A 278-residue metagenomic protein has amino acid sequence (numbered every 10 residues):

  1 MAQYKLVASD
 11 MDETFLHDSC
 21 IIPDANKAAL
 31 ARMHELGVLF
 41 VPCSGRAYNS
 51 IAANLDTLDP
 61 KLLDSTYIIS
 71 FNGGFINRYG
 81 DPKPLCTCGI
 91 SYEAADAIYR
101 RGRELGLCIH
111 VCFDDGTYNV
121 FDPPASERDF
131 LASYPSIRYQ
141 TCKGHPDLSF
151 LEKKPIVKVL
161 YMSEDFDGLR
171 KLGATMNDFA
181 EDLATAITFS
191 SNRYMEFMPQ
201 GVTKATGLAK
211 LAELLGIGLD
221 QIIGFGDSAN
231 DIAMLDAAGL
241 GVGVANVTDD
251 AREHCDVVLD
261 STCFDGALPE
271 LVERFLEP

Functional and structural regions predicted by a protein language model:
M1-S9, A28-E35: Non-catalytic pre-domain segments flanking phosphatase-related domains
A2-L6, P23, M195-P278: Mg2+-dependent phosphoryl-transfer enzymes with acidic/Ser/Thr/Gly-rich catalytic loops
Q3-S19, I98, L235: Asp-based phosphoryl-transfer active-site loop
D24-R128: Active-site phosphate-binding/coordination module
M33, N72, V159, L235 (+1 more regions): Residue-level signal for inorganic ion chemistry
G37-V41, S65-T66, K158, D220-Q221 (+1 more regions): Short active-site oxyanion
L58, D64, N72, D182-L183 (+2 more regions): Short, structured coil segments at secondary-structure junctions
R101, L105-C108, C112-F225: Conserved acidic, metal-coordinating active-site core of Asp-based, Mg2+-dependent phosphoryl-transfer enzymes
